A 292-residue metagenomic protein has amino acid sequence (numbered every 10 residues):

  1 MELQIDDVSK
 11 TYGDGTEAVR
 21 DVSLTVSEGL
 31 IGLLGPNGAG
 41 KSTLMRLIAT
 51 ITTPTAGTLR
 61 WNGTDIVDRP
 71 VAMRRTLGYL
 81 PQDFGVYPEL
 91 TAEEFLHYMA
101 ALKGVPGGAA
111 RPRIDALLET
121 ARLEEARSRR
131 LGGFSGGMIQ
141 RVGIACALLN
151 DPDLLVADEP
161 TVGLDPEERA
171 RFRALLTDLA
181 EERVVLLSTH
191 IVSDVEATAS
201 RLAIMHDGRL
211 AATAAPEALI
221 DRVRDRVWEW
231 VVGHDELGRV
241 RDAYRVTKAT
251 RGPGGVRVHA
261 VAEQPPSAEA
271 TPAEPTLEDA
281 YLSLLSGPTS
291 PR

Functional and structural regions predicted by a protein language model:
A49: Helix-to-loop junction immediately C-terminal to a conserved catalytic motif
G57-D65, A72-M73: Conserved ABC transporter NBD signature motif
H97, A101, G108-A126: Conserved ABC ATPase "signature" region
L155-E159, L164: Catalytic Walker B motif of ABC-type/P-loop ATPase nucleotide-binding domains
F172-H259: ABC transporter nucleotide-binding domain
